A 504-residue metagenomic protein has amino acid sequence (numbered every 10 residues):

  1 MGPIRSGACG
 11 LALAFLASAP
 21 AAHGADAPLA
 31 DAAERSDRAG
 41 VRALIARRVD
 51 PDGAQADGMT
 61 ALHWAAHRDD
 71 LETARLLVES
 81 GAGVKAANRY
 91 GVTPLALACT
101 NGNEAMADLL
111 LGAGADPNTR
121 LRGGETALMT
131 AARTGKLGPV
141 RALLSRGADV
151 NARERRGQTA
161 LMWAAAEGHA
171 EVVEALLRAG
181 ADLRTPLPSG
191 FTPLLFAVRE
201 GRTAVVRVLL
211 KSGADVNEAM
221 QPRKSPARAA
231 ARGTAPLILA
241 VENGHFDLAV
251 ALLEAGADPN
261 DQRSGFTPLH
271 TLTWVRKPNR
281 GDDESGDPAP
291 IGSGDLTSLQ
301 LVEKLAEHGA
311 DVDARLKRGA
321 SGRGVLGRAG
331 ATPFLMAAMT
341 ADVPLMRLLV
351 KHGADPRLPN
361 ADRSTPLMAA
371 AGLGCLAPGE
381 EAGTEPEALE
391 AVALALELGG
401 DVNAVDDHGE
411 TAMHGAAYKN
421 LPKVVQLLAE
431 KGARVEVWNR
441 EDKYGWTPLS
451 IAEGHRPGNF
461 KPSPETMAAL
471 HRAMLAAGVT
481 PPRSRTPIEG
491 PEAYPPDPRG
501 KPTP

Functional and structural regions predicted by a protein language model:
C9-A19: Bacterial N-terminal signal peptides
A22-P28, S212, A255, W274 (+10 more regions): Ankyrin-repeat-protein effector appendages
H23-W64: N-terminal segments that cap or nucleate solenoid repeat domains
D31-R35, W64-D70, L97-N103, T130-K136 (+10 more regions): Ankyrin repeat A-helix N-terminal signature
D37-I45, D70-V78, N103-L111, K136-L144 (+9 more regions): Ankyrin repeat structural motif
P51, V84, P117, V150 (+7 more regions): Ankyrin-repeat inter-repeat connecting loop/turn
Q55, N88, L121, E154 (+9 more regions): Ankyrin repeat boundary/linker residues
G58, G91, G124, G157 (+9 more regions): Start-of-repeat signature of ankyrin repeats
